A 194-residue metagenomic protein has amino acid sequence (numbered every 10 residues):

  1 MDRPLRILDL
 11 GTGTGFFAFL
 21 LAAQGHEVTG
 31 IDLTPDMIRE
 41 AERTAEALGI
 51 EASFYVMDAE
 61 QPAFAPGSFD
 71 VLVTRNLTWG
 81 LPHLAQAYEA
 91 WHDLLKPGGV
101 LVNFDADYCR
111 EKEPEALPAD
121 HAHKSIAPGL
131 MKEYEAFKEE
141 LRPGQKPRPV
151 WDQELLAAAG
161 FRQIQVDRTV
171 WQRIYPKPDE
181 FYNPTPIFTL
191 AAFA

Functional and structural regions predicted by a protein language model:
M1-L5: Conserved alpha-helix/loop element of class I SAM-dependent methyltransferases that forms part of the SAM/SAH-binding
R6-L10, T14-Q61: Class I SAM-dependent methyltransferase SAM/SAH-binding core
E27, V100, Q163: Residues at the starts of beta-strands that form the adenosine-phosphate
E60-L72: A short acidic, Gly/Pro-enriched loop at the edge of an enzyme's catalytic core that lines a small-molecule cofactor
V71-L84: A short SAM/SAH-binding and catalytic strip from SAM-dependent methyltransferases
A85-P97: A short glycine-rich, Lys/Arg-flanked "PGG" loop and its adjoining helix->strand segment in the class I
F104-P176: C-terminal alpha-helical "lid/dimerization" subdomain adjacent to the S-adenosyl-L-methionine
A159-R162, P176-A194: Core SAM-dependent methyltransferase catalytic element
